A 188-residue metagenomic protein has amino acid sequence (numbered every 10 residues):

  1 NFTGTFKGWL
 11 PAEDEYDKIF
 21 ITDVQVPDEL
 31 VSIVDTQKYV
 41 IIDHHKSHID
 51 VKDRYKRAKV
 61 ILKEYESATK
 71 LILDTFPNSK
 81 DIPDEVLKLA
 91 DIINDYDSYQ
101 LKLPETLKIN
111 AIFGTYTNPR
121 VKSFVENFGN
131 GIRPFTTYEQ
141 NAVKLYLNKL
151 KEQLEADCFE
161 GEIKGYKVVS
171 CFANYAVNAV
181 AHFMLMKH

Functional and structural regions predicted by a protein language model:
N1-A111, T115, P119-S123, L145 (+1 more regions): Replace "Mg2+/Mn2+-dependent" with "divalent metal-dependent
R120-N148: Long, charge-rich alpha-helical interaction segments
